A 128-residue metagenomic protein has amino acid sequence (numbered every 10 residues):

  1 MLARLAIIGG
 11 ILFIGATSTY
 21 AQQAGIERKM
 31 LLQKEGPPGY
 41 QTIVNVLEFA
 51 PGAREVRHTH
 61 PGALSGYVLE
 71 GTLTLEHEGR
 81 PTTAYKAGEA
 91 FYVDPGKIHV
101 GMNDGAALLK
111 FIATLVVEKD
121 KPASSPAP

Functional and structural regions predicted by a protein language model:
R4-A16: Bacterial N-terminal signal peptides
T17-Q23: Sec/Tat signal peptide C-region and signal peptidase I cleavage site
A24-V56, T114: A short glycine-rich, His/Asp/Glu-containing loop-to-beta-strand
G25-I26, T83-K86, A90-F91, P122-P128: All-alpha RGS (Regulator of G-protein Signaling) helical domain and cognate RGS-like helical scaffolds
F49-A50, G79-G96: Short acidic-glycine-tyrosine-enriched beta hairpin
R54-V56, T74, F91, P95-M102: Histidine-centered metal-chelating micro-motifs
H60-G79, E89: Glycine- and acidic-residue-biased ligand/ion/polar-headgroup-sensing regions
G96-K121: Ligand-binding loop in jelly-roll beta-barrel domains
